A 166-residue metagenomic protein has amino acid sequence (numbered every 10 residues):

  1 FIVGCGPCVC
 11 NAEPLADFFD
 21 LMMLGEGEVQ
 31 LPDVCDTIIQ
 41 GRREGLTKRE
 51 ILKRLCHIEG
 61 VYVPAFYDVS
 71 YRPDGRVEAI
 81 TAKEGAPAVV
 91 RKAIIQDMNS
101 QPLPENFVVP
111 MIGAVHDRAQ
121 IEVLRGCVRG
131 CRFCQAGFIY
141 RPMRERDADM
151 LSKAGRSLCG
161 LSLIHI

Functional and structural regions predicted by a protein language model:
F1-K83: Glycine-rich beta-alpha loop elements in corrinoid/cobalamin-binding modules across cobalamin-dependent enzymes
I2-C5, V9-A12, L31, A119-C127 (+1 more regions): Structured alpha-helical segments in the cores of large, soluble enzyme domains
V9, E28-V29, D68, V108 (+3 more regions): Short, glycine-/Ser/Thr-/acidic-enriched flexible segments
F18, V34-T37, P104, G126 (+2 more regions): Generic, well-ordered alpha-helical scaffold segments in large soluble proteins
V61, P104, M111, R141-M143 (+2 more regions): Primarily the internal scaffold of c-type cytochrome electron-transfer domains, especially repeated/multiheme c-type
D74-Q120: N-terminal [4Fe-4S]-dependent radical SAM core
G113-D149: Canonical Radical SAM [4Fe-4S] cluster-binding loop centered on the CxxxCxxC motif and its immediate flanking residues
I164-I166: Conserved small/polar residues in nucleotide/adenosyl-binding loops
